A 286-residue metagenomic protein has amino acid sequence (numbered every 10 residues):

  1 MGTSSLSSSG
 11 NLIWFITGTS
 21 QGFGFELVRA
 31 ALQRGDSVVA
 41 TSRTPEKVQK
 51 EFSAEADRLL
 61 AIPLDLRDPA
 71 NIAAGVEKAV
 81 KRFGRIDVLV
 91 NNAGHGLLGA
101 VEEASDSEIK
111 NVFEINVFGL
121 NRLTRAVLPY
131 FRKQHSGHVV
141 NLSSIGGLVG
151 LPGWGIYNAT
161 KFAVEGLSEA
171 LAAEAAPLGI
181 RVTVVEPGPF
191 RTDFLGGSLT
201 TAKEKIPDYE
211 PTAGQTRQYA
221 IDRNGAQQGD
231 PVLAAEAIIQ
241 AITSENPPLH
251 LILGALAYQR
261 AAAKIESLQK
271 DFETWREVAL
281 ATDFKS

Functional and structural regions predicted by a protein language model:
S20-G22: Conserved glycine-rich cofactor-binding loop
L64-A74, D106-S107: The beta1-alpha1 cofactor-binding region of Rossmann-like NAD(H)/NADP(H)-dependent oxidoreductases
A100-V101, E108-K110: Substrate-binding pocket helix/loop in short-chain dehydrogenase/reductase
T124, T160: Active-site helix of classical SDR
S144: Residue(s) in the substrate-gating loop at a strand-loop-helix junction that position the organic substrate next
V149, A170-R181: Active-site-adjacent segment of SDR/Rossmann-fold oxidoreductases
P177-P247: SDR active-site lid
